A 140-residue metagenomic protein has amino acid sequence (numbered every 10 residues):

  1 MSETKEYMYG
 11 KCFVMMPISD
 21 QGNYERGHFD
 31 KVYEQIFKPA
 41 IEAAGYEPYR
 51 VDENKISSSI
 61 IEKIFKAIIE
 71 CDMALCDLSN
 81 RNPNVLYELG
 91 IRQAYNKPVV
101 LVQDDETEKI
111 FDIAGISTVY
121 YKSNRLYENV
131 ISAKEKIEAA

Functional and structural regions predicted by a protein language model:
M1-M73, L78-L89, Q93-A140: Conserved catalytic or regulatory cores that recognize and/or transform ribose-phosphate-containing ligands
